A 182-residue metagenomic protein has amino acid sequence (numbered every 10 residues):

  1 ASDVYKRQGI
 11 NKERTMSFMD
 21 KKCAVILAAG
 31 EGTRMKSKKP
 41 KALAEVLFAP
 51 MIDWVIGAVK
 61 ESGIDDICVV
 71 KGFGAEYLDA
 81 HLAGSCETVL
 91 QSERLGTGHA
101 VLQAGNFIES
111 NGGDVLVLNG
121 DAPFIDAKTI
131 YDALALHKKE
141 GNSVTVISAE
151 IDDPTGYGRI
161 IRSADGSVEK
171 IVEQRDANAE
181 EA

Functional and structural regions predicted by a protein language model:
A1-Y5: Short, small-residue-biased leader/transition segments that mark boundaries at the very start of proteins
K12-C23, A49-A135, R162: Conserved N-terminal catalytic core of the sugar/cofactor nucleotidyltransferase
S17-S37: N-terminal nucleotide-binding beta1-loop-alpha1 segment
A28, K71, N119, S148-A149: Short beta-strand/turn micro-motifs composed of small residues that flank or help shape donor/cofactor-binding pockets
K39-E45: Short glycine-enriched, charge-decorated loop/helix-capping segments at active-site entrances that position
I125-A182: Conserved core of the sugar-phosphate nucleotidyltransferase
